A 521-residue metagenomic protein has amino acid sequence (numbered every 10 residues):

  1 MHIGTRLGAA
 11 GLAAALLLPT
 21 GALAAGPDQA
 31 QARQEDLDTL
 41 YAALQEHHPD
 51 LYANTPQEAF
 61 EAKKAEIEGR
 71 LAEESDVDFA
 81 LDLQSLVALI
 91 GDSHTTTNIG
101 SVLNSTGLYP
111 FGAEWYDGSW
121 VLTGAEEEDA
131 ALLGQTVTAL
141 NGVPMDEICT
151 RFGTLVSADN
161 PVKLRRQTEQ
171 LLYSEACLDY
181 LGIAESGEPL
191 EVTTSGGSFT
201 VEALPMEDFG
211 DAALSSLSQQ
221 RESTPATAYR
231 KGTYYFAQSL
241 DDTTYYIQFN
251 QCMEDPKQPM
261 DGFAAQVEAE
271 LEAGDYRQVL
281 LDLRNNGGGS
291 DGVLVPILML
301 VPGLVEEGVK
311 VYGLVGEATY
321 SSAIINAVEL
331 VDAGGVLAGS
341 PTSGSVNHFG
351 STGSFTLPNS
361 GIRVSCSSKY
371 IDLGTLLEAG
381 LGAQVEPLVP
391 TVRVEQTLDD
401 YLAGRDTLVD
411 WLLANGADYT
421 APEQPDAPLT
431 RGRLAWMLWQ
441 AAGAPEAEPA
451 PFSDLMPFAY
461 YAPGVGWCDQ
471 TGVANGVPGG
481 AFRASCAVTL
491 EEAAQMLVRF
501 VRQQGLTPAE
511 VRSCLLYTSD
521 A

Functional and structural regions predicted by a protein language model:
M1-G8: Bacterial N-terminal signal peptides that target proteins for export
G11-P19: Bacterial N-terminal signal peptides
L16, A24-Q278: Flexible, low-complexity junctional segments that flank or bridge functional domains
T20-A22, Y517: Short, low-complexity export/processing leader segments characterized by acidic and small residues
P27-Y41, G196, G232-T420: C-terminal "post-core" interaction segments
R33-D36, P56, F60-K63, F79-L86 (+10 more regions): Stable alpha-helical elements in mature extracytoplasmic
Y41-T55, L71-S75, V87-I90, H94 (+13 more regions): Sec/Tat-exported extracytoplasmic proteins
A414, D418-G464, Q470-E491, L497-S519: Feature responds to low-complexity, polar/acidic, surface-exposed segments characteristic of secreted/exported proteins
